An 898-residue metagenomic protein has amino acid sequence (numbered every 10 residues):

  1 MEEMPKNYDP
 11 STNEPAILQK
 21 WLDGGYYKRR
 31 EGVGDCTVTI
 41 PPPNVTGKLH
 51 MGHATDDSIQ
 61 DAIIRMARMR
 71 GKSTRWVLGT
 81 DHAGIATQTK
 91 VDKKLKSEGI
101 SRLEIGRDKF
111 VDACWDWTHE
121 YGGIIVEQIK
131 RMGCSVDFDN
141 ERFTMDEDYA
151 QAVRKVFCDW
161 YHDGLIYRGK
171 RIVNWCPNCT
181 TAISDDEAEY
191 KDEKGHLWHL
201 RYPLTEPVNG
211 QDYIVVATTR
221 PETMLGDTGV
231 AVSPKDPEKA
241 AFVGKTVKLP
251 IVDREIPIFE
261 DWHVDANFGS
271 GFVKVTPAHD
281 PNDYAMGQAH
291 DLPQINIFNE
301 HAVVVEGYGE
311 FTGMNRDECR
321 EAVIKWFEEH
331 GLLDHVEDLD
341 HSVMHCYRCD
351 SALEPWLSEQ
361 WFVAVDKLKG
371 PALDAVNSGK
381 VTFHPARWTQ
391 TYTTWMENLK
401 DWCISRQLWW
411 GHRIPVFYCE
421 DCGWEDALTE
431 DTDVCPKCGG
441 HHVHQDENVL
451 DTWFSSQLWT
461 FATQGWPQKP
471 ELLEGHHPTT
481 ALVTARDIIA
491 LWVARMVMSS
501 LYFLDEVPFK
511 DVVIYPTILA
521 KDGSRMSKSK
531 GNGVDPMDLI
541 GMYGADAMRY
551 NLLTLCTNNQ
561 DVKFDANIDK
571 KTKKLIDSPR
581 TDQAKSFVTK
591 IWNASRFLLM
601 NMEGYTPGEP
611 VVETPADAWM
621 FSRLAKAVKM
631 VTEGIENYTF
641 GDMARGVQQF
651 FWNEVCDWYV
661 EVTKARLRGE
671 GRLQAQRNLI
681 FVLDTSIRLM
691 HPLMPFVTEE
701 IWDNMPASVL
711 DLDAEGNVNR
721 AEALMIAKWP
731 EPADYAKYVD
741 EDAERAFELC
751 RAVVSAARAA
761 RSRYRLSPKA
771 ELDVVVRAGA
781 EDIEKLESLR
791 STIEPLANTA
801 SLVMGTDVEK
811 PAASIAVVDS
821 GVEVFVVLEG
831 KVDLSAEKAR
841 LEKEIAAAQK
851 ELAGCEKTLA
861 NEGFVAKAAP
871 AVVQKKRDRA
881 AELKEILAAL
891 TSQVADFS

Functional and structural regions predicted by a protein language model:
M1-M51, T74, Y347, I591: Non-catalytic terminal extensions that flank enzyme cores
E2, N7, A16, K20-G24 (+16 more regions): Residue patterns forming the tRNA-binding/recognition surfaces of aminoacyl-tRNA synthetases and related DALR
Y27-R30, C36-I85, T89, K93: N-terminal cofactor/phosphate-binding cores enriched in small/glycine residues, especially glycine-rich loops such as
K48, A54, G79, W160 (+7 more regions): Conserved phosphate/anionic-ligand binding catalytic regions in large, soluble enzymes, centered on
S58-R75, P281-D291, I324-F327, I488-D505 (+1 more regions): Metal-dependent nuclease catalytic cores in nucleic-acid-processing enzymes, especially RNase H-like/related
Q60-D61, P221-H301, E306, I324 (+3 more regions): Catalytic alpha/beta core of large soluble enzyme barrels
H199, T394-F454, L458, Y502-A545 (+2 more regions): Feature 926 captures the class I aminoacyl-tRNA synthetase adenylation module centered on the KMSKS loop
V252-F259, Q445-H477, N653-V660: Active-site-adjacent "gating/activation" loops or surface patches in catalytic cores
